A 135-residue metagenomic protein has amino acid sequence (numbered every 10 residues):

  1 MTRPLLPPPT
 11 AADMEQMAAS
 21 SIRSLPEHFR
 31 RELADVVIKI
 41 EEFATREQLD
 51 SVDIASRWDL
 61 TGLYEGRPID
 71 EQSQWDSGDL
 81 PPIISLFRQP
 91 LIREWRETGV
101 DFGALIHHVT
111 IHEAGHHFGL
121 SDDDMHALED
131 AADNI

Functional and structural regions predicted by a protein language model:
M1-L105, H117, S121-D124, N134-I135: Active-site rim/adjacent substrate-binding subdomains
V109, E113-H117: Catalytic glutamate of the conserved HExxH
A127-L128: Short, glycine/acidic-rich hinge or "gate" loops at secondary-structure transitions that mediate conformational
A131: Extracytoplasmic/periplasmic copper-protein system
